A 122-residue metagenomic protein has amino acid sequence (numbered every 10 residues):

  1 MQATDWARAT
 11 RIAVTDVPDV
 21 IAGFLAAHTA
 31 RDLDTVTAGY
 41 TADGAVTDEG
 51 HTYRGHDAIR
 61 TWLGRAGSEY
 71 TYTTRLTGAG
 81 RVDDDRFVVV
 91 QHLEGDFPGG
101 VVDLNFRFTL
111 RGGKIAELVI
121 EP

Functional and structural regions predicted by a protein language model:
M1-A38: Short, low-complexity N-terminal intrinsically disordered segments enriched in polar/charged residues
M1-R11, R60-T61, R65-P122: A beta-strand edge to alpha-helix "cap/lid" segment located at domain peripheries
A7-A9, G44-R54: A short gly/proline-enriched turn/hairpin at secondary-structure junctions
F24, V36-T37, G44, G55 (+4 more regions): Hydrophobic pocket/interface hotspot
H28, Y40-D43, A66, P122: Alpha-helix boundary/capping residues
T37, T47-D48, R75, L118: Short, hydrophobic secondary-structure boundary micro-motifs
